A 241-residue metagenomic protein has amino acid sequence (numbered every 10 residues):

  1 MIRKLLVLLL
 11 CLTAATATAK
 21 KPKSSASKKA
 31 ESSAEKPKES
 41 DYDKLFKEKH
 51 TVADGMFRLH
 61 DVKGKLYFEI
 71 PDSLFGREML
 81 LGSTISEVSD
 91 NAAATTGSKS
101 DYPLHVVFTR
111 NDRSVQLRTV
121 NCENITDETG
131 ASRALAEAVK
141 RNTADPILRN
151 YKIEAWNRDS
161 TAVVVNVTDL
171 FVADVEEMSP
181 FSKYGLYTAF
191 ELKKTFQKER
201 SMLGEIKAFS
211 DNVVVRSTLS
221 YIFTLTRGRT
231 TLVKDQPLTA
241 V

Functional and structural regions predicted by a protein language model:
M1-I2, T18-A19, A26: Intrinsically disordered, low-complexity sequence elements enriched in Ser/Thr/Gly/Pro
I2-L8: Sec-dependent signal peptide recognition, specifically the positively charged N-region followed immediately by
L10-T18: Hydrophobic h-region of N-terminal signal peptides that target proteins for export in Gram-negative bacteria
K21-V241: Auxiliary tRNA-acceptor-end handling modules of aminoacyl-tRNA synthetases
